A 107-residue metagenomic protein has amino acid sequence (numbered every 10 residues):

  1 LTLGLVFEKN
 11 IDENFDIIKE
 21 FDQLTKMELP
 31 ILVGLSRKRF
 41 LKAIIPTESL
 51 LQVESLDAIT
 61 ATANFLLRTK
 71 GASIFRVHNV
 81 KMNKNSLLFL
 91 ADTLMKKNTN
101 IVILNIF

Functional and structural regions predicted by a protein language model:
T2-L5: Glycine-rich beta-strand-to-loop/alpha-helix junction loops that act as flexible
F7-F107: Active-site-adjacent loop and "lid" segments of alpha/beta metabolic enzymes
